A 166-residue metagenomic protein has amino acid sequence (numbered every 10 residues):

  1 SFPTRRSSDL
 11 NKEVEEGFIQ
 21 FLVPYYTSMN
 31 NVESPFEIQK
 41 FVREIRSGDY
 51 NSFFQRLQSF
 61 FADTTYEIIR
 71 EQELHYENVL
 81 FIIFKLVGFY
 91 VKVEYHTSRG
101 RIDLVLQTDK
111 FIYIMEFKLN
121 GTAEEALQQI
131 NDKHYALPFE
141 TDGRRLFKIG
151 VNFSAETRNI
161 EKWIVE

Functional and structural regions predicted by a protein language model:
S1-S7: Short, small-residue-biased leader/transition segments that mark boundaries at the very start of proteins
N11-Y66: Leucine-rich, amphipathic alpha-helical/linker segments
S59-K92: Acidic-basic catalytic patches of nuclease active cores, encompassing PD-(D/E)XK and other metal-cofactor nuclease
L80, I102-L119, K133: Conserved catalytic cores of phosphodiester-cleaving nucleases, focusing on short active-site segments
I82, L86-G88, L127, N131 (+1 more regions): Nucleic acid-processing catalytic cores of prokaryotic defense/repair systems
I83-D109: Active-site metal-binding core of divalent-cation-utilizing nuclease and nuclease-like domains
L119-A136: Mg2+/Mn2+-dependent nuclease catalytic core
P138, D142-E166: Domain-level recognition of nuclease-like catalytic cores that cleave nucleotide substrates
